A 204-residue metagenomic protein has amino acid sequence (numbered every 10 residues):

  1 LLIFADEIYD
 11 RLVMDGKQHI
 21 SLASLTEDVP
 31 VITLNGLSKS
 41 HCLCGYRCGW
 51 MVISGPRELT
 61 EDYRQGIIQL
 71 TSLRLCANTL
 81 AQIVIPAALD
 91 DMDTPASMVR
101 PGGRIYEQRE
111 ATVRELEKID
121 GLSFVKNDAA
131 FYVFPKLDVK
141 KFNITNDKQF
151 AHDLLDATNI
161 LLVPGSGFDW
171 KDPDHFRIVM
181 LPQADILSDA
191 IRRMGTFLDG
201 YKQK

Functional and structural regions predicted by a protein language model:
L1-Q18: Catalytic PLP-binding core of fold-type I/II PLP enzymes
L2, P30-I32, L161: Proline-centered loop/turn at the N-terminus of a beta-strand
F4-E7, N35, W50, K126 (+2 more regions): Short beta-strand segments
D6, L22, G49, I85 (+5 more regions): Generic structural signal for small/hydrophobic residues in well-ordered secondary structure, especially within
S24-G103, V113-E115, L198: Conserved core segment of the aminotransferase class I/II
S54, D90, K136-D138, L181-Q183: Residue-level recognition of strand-loop junctions within catalytic nucleotide-signaling folds
P86, G102-V113, F124-D138, D172: Conserved glycine-rich beta-strand-loop-beta hairpin in the small C-terminal domain of fold type I
N143-T145, D153-L162, F168-K204: PLP-dependent enzyme catalytic core of the Aspartate aminotransferase-like
